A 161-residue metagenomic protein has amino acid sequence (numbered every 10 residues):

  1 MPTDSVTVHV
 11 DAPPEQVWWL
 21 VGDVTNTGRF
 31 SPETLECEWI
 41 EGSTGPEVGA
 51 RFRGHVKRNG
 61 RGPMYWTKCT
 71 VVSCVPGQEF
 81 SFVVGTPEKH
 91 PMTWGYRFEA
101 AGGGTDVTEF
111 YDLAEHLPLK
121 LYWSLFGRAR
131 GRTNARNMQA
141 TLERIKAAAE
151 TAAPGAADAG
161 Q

Functional and structural regions predicted by a protein language model:
M1-S43, Q161: Hydrophobic ligand-binding cavity/cleft-lining segments
T3-S5, M64-K68, H90-W94: Short, surface-exposed coil-to-beta transition loops
P14-E15, T44-P46, V72-Q78, R97-D106: A short, structured loop/turn motif at beta-sheet edges
Q16-V21, T27, F52-G54, V71 (+3 more regions): Hydrophobic pocket/interface hotspot
T34, W39, R144-Q161: Short, highly charged C-terminal tails/helix-capping segments
A50-N59, S81-P87: Short beta-strand segments that buttress and anchor functional surface loops
R58-Y65, E115-P118: Short, cysteine-centered beta-strand-loop-beta hairpins and adjacent loop/turn segments enriched in charged/polar
V83-A140, I145: Beta-strand/loop substructures that line and gate deep hydrophobic ligand-binding cavities in soluble
